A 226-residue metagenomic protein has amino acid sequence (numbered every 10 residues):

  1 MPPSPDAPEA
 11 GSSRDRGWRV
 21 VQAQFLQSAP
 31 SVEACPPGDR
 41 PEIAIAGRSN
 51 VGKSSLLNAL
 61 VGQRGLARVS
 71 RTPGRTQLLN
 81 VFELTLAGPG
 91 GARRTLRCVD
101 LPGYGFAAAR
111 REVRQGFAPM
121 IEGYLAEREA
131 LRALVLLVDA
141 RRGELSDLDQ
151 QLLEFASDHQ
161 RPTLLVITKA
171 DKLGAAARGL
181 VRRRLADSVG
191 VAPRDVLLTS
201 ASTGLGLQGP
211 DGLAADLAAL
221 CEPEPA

Functional and structural regions predicted by a protein language model:
P2-A108: Conserved G1/Walker A P-loop phosphate-binding module
V20-E33, K172-A226: Canonical P-loop GTPase G-domain recognition
C35, R75-V81, G91-L96, P102-R132 (+1 more regions): Switch II of P-loop NTPase G domains
D39, G65, L78, R94 (+8 more regions): Helical mechanochemical/support elements of P-loop NTPase systems and associated helical scaffolds
G62-L66, E127, D158, A219 (+1 more regions): Conserved amphipathic alpha-helical interaction elements at protein-protein interfaces in regulatory, energy-coupling
G74-R75, G103-G105, A140-E144, A170-G174 (+1 more regions): Conserved nucleotide-binding/hydrolysis micro-motifs of P-loop NTPases
L86-A92, R128, C221-P225: Alpha-helix termini
A118-R194: Conserved C-terminal guanine-recognition region of P-loop GTPase G domains, centered on the G4
